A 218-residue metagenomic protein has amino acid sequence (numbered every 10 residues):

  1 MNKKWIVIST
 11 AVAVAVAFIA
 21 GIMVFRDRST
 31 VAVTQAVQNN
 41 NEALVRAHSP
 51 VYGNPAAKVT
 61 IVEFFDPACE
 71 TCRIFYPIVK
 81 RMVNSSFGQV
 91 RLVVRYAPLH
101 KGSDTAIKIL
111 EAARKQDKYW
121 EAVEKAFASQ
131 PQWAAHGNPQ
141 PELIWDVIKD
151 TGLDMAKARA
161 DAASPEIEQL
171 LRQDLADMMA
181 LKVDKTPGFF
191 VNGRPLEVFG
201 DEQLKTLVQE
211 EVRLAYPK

Functional and structural regions predicted by a protein language model:
M1-V24, W145-K218: C-terminal cap of thioredoxin/glutaredoxin-like
W5, H48, P55-A56, K101 (+3 more regions): Solvent-exposed, flexible loop/coil residues
D27-N41: Ser/Thr/Pro/Gly-rich low-complexity linker/stalk segments immediately outside membranes or between
N41-V59, N84: A short beta-strand-turn-helix
A43-L44, I74, L170: Short secondary-structure boundary/capping elements
R46-P50, I78-K80, L175-D177: A generic local structural motif
N54, E63, V198: Conserved strand-loop elements at the edges of beta-sheets that form or border functional pockets
A57, V62-A68, R73-K149, M179-D184 (+1 more regions): Structural alpha/beta surface segment adjacent to cysteine/selenocysteine redox centers across thiol/disulfide enzymes
